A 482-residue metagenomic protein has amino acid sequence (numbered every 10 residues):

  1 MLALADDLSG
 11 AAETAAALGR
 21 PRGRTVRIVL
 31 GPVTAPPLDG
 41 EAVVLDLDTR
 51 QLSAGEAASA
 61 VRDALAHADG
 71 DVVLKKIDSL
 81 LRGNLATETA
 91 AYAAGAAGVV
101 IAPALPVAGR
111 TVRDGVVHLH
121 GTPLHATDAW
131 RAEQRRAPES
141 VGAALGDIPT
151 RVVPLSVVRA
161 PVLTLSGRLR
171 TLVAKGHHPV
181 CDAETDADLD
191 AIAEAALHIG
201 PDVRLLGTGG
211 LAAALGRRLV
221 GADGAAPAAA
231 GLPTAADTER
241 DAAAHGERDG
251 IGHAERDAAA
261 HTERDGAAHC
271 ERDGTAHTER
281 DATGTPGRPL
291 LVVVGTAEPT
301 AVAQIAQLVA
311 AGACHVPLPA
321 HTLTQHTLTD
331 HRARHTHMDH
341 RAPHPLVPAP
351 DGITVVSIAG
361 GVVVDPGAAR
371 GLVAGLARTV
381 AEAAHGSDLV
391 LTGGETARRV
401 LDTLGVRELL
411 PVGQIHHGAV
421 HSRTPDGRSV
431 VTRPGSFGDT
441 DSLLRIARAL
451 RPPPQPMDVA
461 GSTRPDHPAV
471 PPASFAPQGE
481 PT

Functional and structural regions predicted by a protein language model:
M1-A3, T25-V29, V33, E41-A42 (+4 more regions): Cap/lid and interdomain-hinge subdomains that line or gate substrate/regulatory clefts in soluble alpha/beta enzymes
L4, V44-D46, K75-K76, V100-L105 (+6 more regions): Short beta-strand segments
T14-A16, L85-T87, R110-V117, D190-A195 (+4 more regions): Short acidic, glycine/serine/threonine-rich loops at helix termini
L18, R22-L45, P343-D351, V412-G427: N-terminal short beta-loop-beta anion/metal-coordinating cradle
H118-T234, R280-H326, H340-R341: Conserved, well-structured core segments that form the ligand-binding/active-site neighborhood of functional domains
A235-T283, T329-M338: Long, intrinsically disordered low-complexity tandem-repeat segments
D351-E395: C-terminal structural cap/anchor segments
A397-R445: Conserved, well-ordered active-site substructure
